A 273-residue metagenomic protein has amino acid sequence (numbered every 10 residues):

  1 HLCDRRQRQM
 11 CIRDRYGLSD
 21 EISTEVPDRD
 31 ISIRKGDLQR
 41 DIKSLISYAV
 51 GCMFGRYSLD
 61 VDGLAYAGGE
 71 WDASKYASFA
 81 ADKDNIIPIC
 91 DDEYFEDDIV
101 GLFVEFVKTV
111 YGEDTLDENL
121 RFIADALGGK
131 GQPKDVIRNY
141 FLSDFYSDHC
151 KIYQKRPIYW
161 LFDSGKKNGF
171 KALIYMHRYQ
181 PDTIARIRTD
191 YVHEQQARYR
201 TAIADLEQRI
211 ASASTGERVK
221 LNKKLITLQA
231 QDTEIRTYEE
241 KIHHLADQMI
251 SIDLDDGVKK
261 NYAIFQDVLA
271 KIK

Functional and structural regions predicted by a protein language model:
H1-I12: Single conserved hydrophobic/aromatic residue that forms the stacking wall/gate of nucleotide- or nucleobase-binding
R13, G17-K273: Terminal accessory regions of large proteins
